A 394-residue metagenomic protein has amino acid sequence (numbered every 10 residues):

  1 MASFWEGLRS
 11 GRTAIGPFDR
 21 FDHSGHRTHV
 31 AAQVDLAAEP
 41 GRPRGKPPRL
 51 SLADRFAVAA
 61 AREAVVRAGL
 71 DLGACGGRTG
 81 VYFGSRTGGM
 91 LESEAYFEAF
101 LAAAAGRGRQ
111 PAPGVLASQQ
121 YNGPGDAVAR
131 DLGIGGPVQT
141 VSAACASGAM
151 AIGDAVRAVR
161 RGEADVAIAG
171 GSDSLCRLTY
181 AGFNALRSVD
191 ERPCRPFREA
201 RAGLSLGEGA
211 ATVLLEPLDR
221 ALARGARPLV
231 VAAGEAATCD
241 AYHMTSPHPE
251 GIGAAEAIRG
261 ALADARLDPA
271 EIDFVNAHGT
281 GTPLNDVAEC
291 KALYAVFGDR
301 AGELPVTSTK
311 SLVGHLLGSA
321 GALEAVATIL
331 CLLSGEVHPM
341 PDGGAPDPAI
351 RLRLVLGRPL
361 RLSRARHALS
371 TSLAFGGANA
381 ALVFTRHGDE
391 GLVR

Functional and structural regions predicted by a protein language model:
M1-K46, A68, D219-V231, V326-M340 (+1 more regions): ACP-dependent fatty acid/polyketide chain-elongation machinery
A2-E6, M90-R107, A158-R161, A181-R192 (+3 more regions): A glycine- and small-aliphatic-rich helix-loop capping segment at beta-alpha/alpha-beta transitions that lines
S3-W5, R12-A143, S172-Y180, P269-N285: Conserved beta-ketoacyl condensing-enzyme motif
E6, R12-G16, V189, P193-A265 (+2 more regions): Condensing-enzyme catalytic core mediating Claisen C-C bond formation in acyl metabolism
L8, A61, V81, V128 (+9 more regions): Conserved small-residue
A57-G69, Y121-G125, A129-L132, P137-G170 (+3 more regions): Active-site-proximal alpha-helical scaffold in enzymes
L72-G77, A265-E271, G302, I350-R394: Flexible, low-complexity linker/loop segments at domain and module junctions
E163-A185, D190-A202, E235-P249, A277-V287 (+1 more regions): Acyl-CoA/ACP chain-elongation machinery
